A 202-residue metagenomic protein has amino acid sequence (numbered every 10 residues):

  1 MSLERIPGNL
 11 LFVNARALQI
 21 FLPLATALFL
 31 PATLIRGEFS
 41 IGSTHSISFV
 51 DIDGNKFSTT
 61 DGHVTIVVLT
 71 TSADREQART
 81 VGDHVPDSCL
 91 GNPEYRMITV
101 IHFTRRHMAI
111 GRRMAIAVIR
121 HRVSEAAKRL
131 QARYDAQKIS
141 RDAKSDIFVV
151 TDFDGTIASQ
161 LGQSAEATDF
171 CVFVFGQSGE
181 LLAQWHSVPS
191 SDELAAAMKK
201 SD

Functional and structural regions predicted by a protein language model:
E4-L22: Bacterial N-terminal signal peptides that target proteins for export
Q19-P31: Bacterial N-terminal signal peptides
T33-G37: Sec/Tat signal peptide C-region and signal peptidase I cleavage site
S46-V64: A short beta-strand-turn-helix
L69-D74: Aromatic-flanked redox-active Cys/Sec active sites in thiol-based oxidoreductases, especially the WC-centered
R75-D142: Structural microenvironment flanking redox-active thiols in thiol-disulfide oxidoreductases
V123-A167: Thioredoxin-like thiol-disulfide oxidoreductase module
G155-D202: Thiol-/selenol-based redox modules, centered on thioredoxin-like and closely related oxidoreductase domains
